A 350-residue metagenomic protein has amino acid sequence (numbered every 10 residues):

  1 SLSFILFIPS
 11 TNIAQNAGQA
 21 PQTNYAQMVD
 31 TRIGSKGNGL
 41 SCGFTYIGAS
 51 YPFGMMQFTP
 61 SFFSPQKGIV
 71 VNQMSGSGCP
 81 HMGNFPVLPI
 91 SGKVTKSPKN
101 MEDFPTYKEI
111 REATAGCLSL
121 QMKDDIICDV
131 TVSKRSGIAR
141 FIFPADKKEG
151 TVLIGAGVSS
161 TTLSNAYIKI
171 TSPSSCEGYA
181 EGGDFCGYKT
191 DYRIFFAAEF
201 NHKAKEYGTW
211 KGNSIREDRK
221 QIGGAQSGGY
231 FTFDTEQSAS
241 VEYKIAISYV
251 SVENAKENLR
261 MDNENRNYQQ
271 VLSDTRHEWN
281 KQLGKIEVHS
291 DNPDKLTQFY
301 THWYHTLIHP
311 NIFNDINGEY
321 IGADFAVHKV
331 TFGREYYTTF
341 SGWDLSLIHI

Functional and structural regions predicted by a protein language model:
S1-Q19: Bacterial Sec-dependent N-terminal signal peptides
N16-L347: Accessory carbohydrate-recognition regions in carbohydrate-active enzymes
